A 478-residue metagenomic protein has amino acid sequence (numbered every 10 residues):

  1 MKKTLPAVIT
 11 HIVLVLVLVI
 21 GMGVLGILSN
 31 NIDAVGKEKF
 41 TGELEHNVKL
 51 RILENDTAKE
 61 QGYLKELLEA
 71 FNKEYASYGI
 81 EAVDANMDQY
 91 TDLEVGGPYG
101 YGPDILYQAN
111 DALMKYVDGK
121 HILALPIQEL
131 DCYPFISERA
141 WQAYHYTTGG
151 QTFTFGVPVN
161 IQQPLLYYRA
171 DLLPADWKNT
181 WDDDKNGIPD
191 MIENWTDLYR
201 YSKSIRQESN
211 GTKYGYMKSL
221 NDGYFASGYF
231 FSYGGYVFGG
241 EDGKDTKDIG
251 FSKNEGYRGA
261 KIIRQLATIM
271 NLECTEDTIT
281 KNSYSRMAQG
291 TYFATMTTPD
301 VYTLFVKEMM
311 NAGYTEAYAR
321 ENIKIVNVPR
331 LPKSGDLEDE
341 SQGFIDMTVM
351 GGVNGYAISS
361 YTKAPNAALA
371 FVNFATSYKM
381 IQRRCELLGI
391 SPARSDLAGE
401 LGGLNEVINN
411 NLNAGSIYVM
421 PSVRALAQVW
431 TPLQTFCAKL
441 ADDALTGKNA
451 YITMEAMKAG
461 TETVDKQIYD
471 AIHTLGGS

Functional and structural regions predicted by a protein language model:
K2, P6, V13-D33, Q382 (+2 more regions): Conserved C-terminal helix/tail region of periplasmic/extracytoplasmic solute-binding proteins
E45-A58, Y78-D84, I105, F155: Short, well-ordered beta-strand elements
A70, E74-R139, A175-W181, R286 (+2 more regions): Extracytoplasmic "Venus flytrap"/periplasmic binding protein-like
E81, G313-I390: Extracytoplasmic/periplasmic substrate-recognition and gating elements
Q108-Y167, D171-P174, T196, N322-P329 (+1 more regions): Hinge/lid segment of periplasmic solute-binding proteins
P126-E138, T180-M191, G235-A260, E316-A317 (+1 more regions): Short, solvent-exposed loop/beta-turn-alpha elements that line the ligand-binding surface or hinge of extracytoplasmic
G149-V159, P164, M191, T196-I249: Extracytoplasmic/periplasmic solute-binding protein
D197-S204, E241-T280, V326-L331: Glycine-centered hinge/linker elements that transmit conformational signals in sensory and ligand-binding systems
